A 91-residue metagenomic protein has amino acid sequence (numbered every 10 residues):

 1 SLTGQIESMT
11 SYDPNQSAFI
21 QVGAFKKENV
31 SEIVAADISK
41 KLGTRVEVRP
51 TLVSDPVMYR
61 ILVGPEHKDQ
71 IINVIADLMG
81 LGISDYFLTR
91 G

Functional and structural regions predicted by a protein language model:
G4-I6, T10-N15, K26-G91: Extracytoplasmic
G23: Conserved beta3-strand ATP-binding lysine motif
